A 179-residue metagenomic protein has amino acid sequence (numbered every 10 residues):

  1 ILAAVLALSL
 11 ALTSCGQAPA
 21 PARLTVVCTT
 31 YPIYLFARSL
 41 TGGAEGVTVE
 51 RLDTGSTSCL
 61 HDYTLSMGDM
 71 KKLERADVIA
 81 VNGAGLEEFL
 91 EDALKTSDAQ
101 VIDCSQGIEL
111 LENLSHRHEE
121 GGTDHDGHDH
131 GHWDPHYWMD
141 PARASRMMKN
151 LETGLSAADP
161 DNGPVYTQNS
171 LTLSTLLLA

Functional and structural regions predicted by a protein language model:
L2-T13: Bacterial N-terminal signal peptides
L12-A179: Extracytoplasmic metal-acquisition and chelation regions
